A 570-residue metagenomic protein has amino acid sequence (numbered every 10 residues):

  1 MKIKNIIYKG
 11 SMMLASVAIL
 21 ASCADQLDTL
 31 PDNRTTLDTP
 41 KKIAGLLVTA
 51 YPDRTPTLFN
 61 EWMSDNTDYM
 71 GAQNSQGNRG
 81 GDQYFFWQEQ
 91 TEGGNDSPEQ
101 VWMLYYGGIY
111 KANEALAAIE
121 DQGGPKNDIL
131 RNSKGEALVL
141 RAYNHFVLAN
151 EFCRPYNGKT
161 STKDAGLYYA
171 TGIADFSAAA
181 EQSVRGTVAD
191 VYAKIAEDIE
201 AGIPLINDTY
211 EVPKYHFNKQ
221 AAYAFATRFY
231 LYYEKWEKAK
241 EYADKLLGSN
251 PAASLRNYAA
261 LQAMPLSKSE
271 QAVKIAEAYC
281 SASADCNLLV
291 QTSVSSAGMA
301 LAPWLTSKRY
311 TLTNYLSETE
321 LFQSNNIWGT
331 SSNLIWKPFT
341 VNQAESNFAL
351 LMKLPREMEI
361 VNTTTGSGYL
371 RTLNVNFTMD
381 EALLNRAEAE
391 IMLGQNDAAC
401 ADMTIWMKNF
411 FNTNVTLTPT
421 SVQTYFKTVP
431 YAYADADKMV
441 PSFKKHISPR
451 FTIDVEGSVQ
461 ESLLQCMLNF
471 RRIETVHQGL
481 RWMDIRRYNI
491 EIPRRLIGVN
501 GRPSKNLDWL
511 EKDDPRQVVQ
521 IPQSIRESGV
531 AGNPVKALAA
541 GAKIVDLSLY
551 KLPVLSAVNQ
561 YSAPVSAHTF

Functional and structural regions predicted by a protein language model:
M1-A21: Sec-dependent bacterial lipoprotein signal peptides
C23-G71, N489-F570: Membrane-proximal, proline-rich intrinsically disordered regions
A24, K219-A259, A531, Y550 (+1 more regions): Aromatic-residue-lined binding/catalytic grooves and analogous aromatic/hydrophobic interfacial grooves in multimeric
G81-C153, G186-D190, I199-D208, S367-N374 (+1 more regions): Conserved, well-structured interaction surfaces
I109-A112, Y192, I199, A243 (+3 more regions): Inward-facing hydrophobic residues that define packing positions of alpha-helical scaffold repeats
A243-D380, F410-D454, E474, L480 (+1 more regions): Hydrophobic-face positions in mid-chain alpha helices that act as interaction patches
